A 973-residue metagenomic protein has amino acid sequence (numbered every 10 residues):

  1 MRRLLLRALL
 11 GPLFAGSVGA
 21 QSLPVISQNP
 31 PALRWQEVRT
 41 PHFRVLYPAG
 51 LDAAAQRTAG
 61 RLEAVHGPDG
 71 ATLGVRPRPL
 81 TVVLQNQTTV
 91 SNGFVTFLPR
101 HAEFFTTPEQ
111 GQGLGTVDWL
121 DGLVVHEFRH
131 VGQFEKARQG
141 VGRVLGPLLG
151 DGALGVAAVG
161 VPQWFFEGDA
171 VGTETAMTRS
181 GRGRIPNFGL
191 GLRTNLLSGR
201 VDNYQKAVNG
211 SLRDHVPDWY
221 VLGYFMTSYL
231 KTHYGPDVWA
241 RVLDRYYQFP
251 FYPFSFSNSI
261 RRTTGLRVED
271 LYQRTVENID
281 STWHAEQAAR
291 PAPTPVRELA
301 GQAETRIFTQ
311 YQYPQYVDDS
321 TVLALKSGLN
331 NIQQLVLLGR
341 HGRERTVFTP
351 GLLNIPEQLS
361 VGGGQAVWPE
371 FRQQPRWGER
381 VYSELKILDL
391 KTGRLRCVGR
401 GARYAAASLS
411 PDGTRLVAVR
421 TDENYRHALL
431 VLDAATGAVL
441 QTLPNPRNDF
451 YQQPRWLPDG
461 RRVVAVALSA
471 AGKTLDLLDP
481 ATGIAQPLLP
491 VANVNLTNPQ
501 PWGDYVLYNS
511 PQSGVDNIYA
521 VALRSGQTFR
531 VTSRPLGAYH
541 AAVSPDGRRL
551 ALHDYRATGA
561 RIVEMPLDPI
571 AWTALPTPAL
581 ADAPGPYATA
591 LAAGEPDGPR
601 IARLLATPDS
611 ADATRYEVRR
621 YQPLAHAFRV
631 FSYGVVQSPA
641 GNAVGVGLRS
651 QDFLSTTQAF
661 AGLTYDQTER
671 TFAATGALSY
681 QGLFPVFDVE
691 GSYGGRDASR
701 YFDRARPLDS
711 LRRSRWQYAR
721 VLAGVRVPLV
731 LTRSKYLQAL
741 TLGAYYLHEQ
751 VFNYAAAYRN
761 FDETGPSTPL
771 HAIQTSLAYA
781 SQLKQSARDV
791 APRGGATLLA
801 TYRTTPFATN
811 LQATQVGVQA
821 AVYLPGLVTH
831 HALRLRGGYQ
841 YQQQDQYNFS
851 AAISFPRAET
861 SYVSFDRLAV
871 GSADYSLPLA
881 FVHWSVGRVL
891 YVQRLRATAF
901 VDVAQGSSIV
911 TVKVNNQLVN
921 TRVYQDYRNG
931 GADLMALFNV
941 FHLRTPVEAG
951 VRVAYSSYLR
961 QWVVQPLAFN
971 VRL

Functional and structural regions predicted by a protein language model:
S22-V156, P162, S255: Juxtacatalytic substrate-recognition/specificity segment
V25-S27, R100, D118-L123, V131 (+4 more regions): Acidic/His/Gly-enriched intrinsically disordered linker/tail segments that often contain short helix/coil "MoRF-like"
I26-E37, D214-P217, V242-D244, Q248-Q358 (+2 more regions): Beta/coil-rich, acidic/histidine-enriched accessory regions frequently appended to metallopeptidases
G183, F308, K326-L335, T349-I355 (+10 more regions): A flexible loop/linker signature enriched in serine peptidases of the S9 family
A288, A292, I307, S510 (+4 more regions): Outer-membrane beta-barrel initiation region
V317-D319, V361-G363, P411-D412, P458-D459 (+2 more regions): Residue-level detector of Asp-centered blade-edge/turn motifs that repeat once per structural unit in beta-propeller
V322-L323, A366, L416, V463 (+2 more regions): Hydrophobic beta-strand positions that form the internal "hydrophobic ladder" of WD40/Gbeta-like beta-propeller blades
L624, A643, G647-D652, Q658-R700 (+7 more regions): C-terminal transmembrane beta-barrel domains of outer membrane proteins
